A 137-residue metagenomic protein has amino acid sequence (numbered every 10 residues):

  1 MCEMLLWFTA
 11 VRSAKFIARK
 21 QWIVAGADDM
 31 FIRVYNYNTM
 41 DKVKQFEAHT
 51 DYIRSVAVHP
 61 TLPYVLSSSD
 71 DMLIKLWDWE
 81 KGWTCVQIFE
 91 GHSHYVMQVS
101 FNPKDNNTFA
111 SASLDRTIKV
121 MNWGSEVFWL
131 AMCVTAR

Functional and structural regions predicted by a protein language model:
M1, A14, I32-Y35, V56 (+3 more regions): WD40-repeat beta-propellers
L5-V11, E47-I53, F89-V96, M132-R137: WD40/WD-repeat beta-propeller blade N-cap
A14-K20, A57-P63, K81, S100-N107 (+1 more regions): Loop/turn segments within WD40 beta-propeller blades
K20-V24, R33, K42-K44, L62-L66 (+4 more regions): Structural hallmark of WD40 beta-propellers
A25-D29, T61, S67-D71, W79 (+2 more regions): Conserved strand-to-loop turn within each blade of WD40 beta-propeller repeats
F31-R33, K42, T50, L73-K75 (+2 more regions): A conserved positional marker within WD40/Gbeta-like beta-propeller blades
T39-D41, T50, K81-W83, S93 (+1 more regions): Short coil turn/linker residues within repeat-based beta-strand modules
